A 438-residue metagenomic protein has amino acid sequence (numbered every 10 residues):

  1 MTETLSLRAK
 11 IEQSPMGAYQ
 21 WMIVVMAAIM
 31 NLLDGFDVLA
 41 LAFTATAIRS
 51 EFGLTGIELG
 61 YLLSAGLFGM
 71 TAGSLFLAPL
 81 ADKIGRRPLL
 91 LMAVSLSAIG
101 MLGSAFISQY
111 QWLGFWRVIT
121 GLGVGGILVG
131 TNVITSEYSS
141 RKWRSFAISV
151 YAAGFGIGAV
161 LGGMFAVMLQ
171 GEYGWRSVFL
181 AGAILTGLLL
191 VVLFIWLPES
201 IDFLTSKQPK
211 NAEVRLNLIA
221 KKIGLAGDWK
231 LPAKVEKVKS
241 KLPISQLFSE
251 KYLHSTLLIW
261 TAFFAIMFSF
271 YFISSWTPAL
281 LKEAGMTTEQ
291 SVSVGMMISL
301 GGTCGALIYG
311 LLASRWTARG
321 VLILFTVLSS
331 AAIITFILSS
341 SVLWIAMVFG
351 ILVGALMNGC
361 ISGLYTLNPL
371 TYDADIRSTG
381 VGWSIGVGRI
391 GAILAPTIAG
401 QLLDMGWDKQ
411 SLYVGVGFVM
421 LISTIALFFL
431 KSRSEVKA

Functional and structural regions predicted by a protein language model:
M1-F36: Cytosolic juxtamembrane N-terminal segment immediately preceding the first transmembrane helix of multi-pass
L41-A42, F248-A306: Extracytoplasmic gate region of multi-pass secondary transporters
I48-R49, L80-A81, F165-Y173, L281-K282 (+2 more regions): Interfacial helix-cap and linker-helix signal at transmembrane-aqueous boundaries of multi-pass secondary transporters
G53, G85, F106-W112, G123 (+3 more regions): Helix-breaking motifs and short loop linkers at transmembrane-helix boundaries and internal kinks in secondary membrane
A72-Y110: Conserved MFS/SLC helix-loop-helix module at the cytosolic interface between two early adjacent transmembrane helices
G100, Q111-I119, W344-L352: Paired small-residue
S145-G171, L185-T186, I385-A395: Glycine-rich segments within core transmembrane alpha-helices of 12-TM secondary carriers
W175-K237, I425-A438: Central mid-sequence intracellular linker of multi-pass
